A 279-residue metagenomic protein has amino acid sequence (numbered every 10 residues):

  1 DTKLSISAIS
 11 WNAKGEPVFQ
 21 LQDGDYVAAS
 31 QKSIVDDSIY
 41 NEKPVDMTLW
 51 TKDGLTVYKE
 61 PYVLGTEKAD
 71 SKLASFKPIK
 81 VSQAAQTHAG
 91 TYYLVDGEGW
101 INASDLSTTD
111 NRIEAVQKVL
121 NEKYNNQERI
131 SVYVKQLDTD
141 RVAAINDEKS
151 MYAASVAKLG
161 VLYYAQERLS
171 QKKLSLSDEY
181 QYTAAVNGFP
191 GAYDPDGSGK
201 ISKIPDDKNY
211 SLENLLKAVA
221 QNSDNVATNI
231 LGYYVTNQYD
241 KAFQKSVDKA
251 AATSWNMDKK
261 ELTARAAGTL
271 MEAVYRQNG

Functional and structural regions predicted by a protein language model:
D1, K14-Q20, K32-E60, E67 (+1 more regions): SH3-family beta-barrel domains
D1-Q31, K72-D105: SH3/SH3-like beta-barrel superfamily modules
I9, G24-Y26, E98, L137-T139 (+3 more regions): Solvent-exposed coil/turn segments that connect beta secondary-structure elements in extracytoplasmic/periplasmic
E16, K52, G90, Q127-R129 (+4 more regions): Extracytoplasmic
Q31-T51, D105-L120, Y124, Y193 (+1 more regions): Intrinsically disordered, low-complexity Ser/Thr-rich linker and spacer segments in cell-wall-related proteins
L106-S150, A220: Beta-lactamase-like hydrolase cores
D110-I113, A184-A185, P190-G279: Active-site-adjacent helix/loop patches that line small-molecule binding or acyl-intermediate pockets
D140, Y152-Y180, V219: Active-site SXXK
